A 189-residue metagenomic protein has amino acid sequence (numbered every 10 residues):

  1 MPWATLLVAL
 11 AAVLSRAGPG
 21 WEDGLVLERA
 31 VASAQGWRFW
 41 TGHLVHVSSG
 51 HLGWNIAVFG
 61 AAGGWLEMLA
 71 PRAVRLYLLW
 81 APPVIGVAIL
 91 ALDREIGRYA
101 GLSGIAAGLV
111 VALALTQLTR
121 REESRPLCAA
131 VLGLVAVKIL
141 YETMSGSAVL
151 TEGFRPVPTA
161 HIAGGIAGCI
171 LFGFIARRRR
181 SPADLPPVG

Functional and structural regions predicted by a protein language model:
W3-R16, V131-A136, C169-G173: Hydrophobic core of alpha-helical transmembrane segments in multi-pass integral membrane proteins
A4-A100, G153-P156, A160: N-terminal TM1-TM2 helical hairpin plus the immediately adjacent luminal interfacial "cap"
A12-R16, G86, L90, G108-A112 (+3 more regions): Transmembrane alpha-helical segments of multi-pass membrane transport proteins and ion-pumping complexes
R16-G20, L66, L90-D93, L118 (+3 more regions): Transmembrane helix-loop junctions and nearby membrane-interface residues
L44, V137, T143-G189: C-terminal transmembrane module of polytopic alpha-helical membrane proteins
G53-R72, G108-T119, I166-R179: Membrane-interfacial alpha-helical segments at the cytosolic side of multi-pass membrane proteins
A81-P82, G86, L92-E95, G101-S145: Multi-pass alpha-helical transmembrane bundles in non-GPCR membrane proteins that perform intramembrane catalysis
